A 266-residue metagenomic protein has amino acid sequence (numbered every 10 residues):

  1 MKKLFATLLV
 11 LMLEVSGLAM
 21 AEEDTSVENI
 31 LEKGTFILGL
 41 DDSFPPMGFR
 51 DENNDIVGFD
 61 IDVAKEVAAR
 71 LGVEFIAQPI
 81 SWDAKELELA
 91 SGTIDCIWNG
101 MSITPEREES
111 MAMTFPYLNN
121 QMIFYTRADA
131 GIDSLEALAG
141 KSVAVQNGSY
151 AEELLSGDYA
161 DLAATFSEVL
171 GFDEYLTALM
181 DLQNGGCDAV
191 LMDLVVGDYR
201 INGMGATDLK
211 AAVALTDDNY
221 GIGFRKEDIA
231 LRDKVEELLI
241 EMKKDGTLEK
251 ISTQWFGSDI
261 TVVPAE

Functional and structural regions predicted by a protein language model:
E22-G100, D245: Extracytoplasmic small-molecule ligand-binding "clamshell" domains of the periplasmic binding protein/Venus flytrap
D42, L118-T126, L194, D198-I240 (+1 more regions): Periplasmic-binding protein-like
A64-V73, A151-G171, I201-G205: Ligand-binding cleft/hinge of the Venus flytrap
I76-L87, V169-N184, T216-D218: Short helix-initiation/N-cap motifs at beta->coil->alpha
A84, M101-E109, L154-Y159, M180-N184 (+1 more regions): A ligand-binding cleft/hinge motif common to bilobed small-molecule-binding domains
E86-G100, E108-Q121, A211: Short beta-strand-centered segments that line the small-molecule binding cleft or hinge of alpha/beta clamshell
T126-V143: Flexible hinge/capping segments at coil-to-helix
A151-L155, L239-W255: Periplasmic-binding protein-like
